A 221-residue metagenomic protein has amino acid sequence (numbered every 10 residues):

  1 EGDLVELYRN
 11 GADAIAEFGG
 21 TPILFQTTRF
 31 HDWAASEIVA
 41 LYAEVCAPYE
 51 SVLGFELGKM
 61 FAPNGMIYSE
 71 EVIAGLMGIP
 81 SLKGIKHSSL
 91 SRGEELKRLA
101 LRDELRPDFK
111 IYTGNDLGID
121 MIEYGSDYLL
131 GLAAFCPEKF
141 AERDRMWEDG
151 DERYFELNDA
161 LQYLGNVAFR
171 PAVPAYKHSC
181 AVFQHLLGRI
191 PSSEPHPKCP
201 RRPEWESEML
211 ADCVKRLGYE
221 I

Functional and structural regions predicted by a protein language model:
E1-G65, P197-E206, K215-I221: Active-site beta->alpha loop and helix N-cap motifs at the rims of alpha/beta catalytic domains
A12, G118, A181: Short glycine-/small-residue-rich flexible loop motifs, especially phosphate/cofactor-binding loops
I23, G84-I85, S192: A local structural micro-motif
F25, E156-L157, E194: Residue-level detector of family-conserved "landmark" positions at structurally sensitive sites
P48-L53, L57-V173: Catalytic alpha/beta core domains of metabolic enzymes, predominantly
A168-I221: C-terminal extensions of enzymes
